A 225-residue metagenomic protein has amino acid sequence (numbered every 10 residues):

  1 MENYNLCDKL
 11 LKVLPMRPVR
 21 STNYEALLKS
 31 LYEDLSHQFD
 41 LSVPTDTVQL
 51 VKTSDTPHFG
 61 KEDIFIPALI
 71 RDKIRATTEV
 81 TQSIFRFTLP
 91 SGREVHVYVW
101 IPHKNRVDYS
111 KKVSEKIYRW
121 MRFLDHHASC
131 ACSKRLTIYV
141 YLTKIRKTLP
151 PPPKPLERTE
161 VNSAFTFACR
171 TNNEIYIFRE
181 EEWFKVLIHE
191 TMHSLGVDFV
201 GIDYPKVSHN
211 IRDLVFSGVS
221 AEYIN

Functional and structural regions predicted by a protein language model:
M1-E79, T88-Y98, N225: Long, compositionally biased intrinsically disordered regions
P57-R170, E180-E181: Auxiliary, metal-adjacent structural segments of Zn-dependent hydrolase domains
D125-A128, L195, F199: Eukaryotic basic, amphipathic alpha-helical target segments in cytosolic regions
R179-L187, K206-V207, I211-R212: Extended, charge-rich low-complexity interaction segments
E181, H193, A221-N225: C-terminal folded domains that constitute the principal catalytic or ligand-binding module of multi-domain proteins
K185-D198: Active-site recognition of the HExxH zinc-binding catalytic motif
F199-N225: Post-HExxH zinc-binding segment in Zn-dependent metallohydrolases
